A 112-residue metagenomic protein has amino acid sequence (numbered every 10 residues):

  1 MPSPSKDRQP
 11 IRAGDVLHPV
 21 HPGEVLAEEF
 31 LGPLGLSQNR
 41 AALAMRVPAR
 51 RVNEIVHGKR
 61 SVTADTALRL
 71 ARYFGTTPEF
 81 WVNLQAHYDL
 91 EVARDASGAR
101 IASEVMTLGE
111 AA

Functional and structural regions predicted by a protein language model:
M1-E28, P33-L34, I101-V105, E110-A112: N-terminal flexible/basic segments that precede or flank functional cores
G32, L43, R72: Alpha-helical residues within the helix-turn-helix
G35-L36, D65: Residue-level signal for the short linker/turn that defines the boundary of a DNA-recognition helix
L36-E54: Short alpha-helical DNA-recognition segment
P48, K59, F74, Q85-Y88: The DNA-recognition helices of helix-turn-helix-type DNA-binding domains
K59-R72: Short, basic-rich loop-to-helix N-cap that marks the start of a DNA-contacting helix
V82-A112: Short, charged recognition helix plus adjacent turn of helix-turn-helix-like nucleic-acid-binding domains
